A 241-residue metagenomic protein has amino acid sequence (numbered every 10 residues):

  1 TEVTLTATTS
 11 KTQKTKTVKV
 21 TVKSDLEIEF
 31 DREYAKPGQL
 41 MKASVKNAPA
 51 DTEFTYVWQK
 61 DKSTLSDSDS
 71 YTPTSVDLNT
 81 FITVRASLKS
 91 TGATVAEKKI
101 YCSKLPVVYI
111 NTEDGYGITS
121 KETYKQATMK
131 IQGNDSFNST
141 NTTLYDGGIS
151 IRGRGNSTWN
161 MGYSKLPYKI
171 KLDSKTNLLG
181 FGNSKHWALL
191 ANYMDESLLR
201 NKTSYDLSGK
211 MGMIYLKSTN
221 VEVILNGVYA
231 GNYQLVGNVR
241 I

Functional and structural regions predicted by a protein language model:
T1-E2, S70-F81: Solvent-exposed segments in extracellular or luminal domains encompassing
A7-T9, A86-L88: Conserved structural position at the C-terminal beta-strand of extracellular beta-sandwich adhesion modules
T15-V22, A96-Y101: C-terminal edge beta-strand
I28-R32: Surface-exposed, proline-enriched loop/turn segments that connect beta strands in immunoglobulin-like
G38-N47: A short beta-strand segment in extracellular, disulfide-stabilized domains
A48-V57: Solvent-exposed loop segments of extracellular immunoglobulin-like
Q59-T74: Surface-exposed, flexible coil segments in extracellular/virion-facing regions
K99-I241: Phosphate-handling architecture centered on phosphoinositide signaling
